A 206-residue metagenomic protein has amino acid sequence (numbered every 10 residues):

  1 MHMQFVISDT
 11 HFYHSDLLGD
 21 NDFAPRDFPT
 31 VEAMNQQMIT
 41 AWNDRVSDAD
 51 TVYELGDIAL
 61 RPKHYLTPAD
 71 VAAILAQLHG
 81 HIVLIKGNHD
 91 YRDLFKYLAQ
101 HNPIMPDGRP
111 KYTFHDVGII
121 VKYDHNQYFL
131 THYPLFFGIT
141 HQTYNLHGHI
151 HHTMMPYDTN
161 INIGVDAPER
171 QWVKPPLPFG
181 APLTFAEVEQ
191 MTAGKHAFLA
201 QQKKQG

Functional and structural regions predicted by a protein language model:
M1-F5: Extreme N-terminal starter segment of soluble prokaryotic enzymes
I7, F12-V117: Core catalytic region of metal-dependent phosphoesterases/phosphodiesterases, especially metallo-beta-lactamase-like
Q100-K203: Conserved beta-sheet core of the metallophosphoesterase superfamily
